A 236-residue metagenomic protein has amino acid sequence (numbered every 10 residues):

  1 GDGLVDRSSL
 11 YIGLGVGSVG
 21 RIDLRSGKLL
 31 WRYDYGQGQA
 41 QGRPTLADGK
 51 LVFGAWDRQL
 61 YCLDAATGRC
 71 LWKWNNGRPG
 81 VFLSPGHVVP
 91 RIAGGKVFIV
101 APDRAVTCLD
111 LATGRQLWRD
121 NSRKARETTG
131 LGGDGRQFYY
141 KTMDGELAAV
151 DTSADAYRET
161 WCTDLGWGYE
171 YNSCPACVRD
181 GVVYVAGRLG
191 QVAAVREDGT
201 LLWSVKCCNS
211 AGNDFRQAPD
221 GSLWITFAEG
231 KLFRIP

Functional and structural regions predicted by a protein language model:
G1-D6, G15-V16, K28-D48, W72-G94 (+6 more regions): Extracytoplasmic beta-rich repeat domains
S9-I12, K50-F53, Y61, K96-I99 (+3 more regions): Conserved beta-propeller blade signature
D23-G27, D64-G68, D110-G114, D151-D155 (+2 more regions): Short loop/turn segments that connect beta-strands within beta-propeller blades
